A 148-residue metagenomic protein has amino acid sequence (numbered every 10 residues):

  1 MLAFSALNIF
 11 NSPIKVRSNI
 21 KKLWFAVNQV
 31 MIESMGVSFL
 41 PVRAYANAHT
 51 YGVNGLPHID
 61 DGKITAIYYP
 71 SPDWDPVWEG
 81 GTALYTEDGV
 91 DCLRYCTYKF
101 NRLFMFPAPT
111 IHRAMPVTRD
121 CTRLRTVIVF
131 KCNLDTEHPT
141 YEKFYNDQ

Functional and structural regions predicted by a protein language model:
M1-V37, D147-Q148: Non-heme Fe(II)/2-oxoglutarate
F25-D147: Catalytic core of non-heme Fe(II) oxygenases with the double-stranded beta-helix
